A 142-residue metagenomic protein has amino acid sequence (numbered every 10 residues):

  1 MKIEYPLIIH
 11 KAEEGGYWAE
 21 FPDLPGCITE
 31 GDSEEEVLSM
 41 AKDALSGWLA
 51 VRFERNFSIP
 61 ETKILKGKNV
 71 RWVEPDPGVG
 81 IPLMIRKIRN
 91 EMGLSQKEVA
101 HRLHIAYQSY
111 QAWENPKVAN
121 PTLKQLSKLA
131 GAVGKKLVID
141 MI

Functional and structural regions predicted by a protein language model:
M1-R55: DNA-contacting interfaces and partner/effector-binding or oligomerization modules in DNA-centric proteins
S33, M84, S95, T122-Q125: Residues that mark the N-terminal boundary/hinge immediately upstream of a DNA-recognition element
G67-E91: A short, Lys/Arg-rich alpha-helix, primarily the initiator
N90, H101, G131: Alpha-helical residues within the helix-turn-helix
G93-A112: Short alpha-helical DNA-recognition segment
E114, P121, Q125, M141: DNA major-groove recognition helix of helix-turn-helix
K124-I139: DNA major-groove recognition helix of helix-turn-helix/homeodomain DNA-binding modules
